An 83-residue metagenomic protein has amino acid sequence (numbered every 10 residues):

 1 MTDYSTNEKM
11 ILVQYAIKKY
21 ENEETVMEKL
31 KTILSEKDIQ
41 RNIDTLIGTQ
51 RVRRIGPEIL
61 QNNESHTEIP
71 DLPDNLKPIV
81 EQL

Functional and structural regions predicted by a protein language model:
T2-K31: Short amphipathic alpha-helical interface segments
N7, L30, D38-R41, G56 (+1 more regions): Non-catalytic recognition/regulatory regions in large multidomain proteins
L12, R51-R54, E68, I79: Detector for intrinsically disordered, low-structure N-terminal pre-sequences
I33-T49: Short amphipathic alpha-helical interaction segments
I47-I59: A short, conserved structural fragment
E58-T67: Minor-groove-contacting beta-hairpin "wing" of winged helix-turn-helix DNA-binding domains
H66-L83: Short, amphipathic alpha-helical interaction segments positioned at domain boundaries
